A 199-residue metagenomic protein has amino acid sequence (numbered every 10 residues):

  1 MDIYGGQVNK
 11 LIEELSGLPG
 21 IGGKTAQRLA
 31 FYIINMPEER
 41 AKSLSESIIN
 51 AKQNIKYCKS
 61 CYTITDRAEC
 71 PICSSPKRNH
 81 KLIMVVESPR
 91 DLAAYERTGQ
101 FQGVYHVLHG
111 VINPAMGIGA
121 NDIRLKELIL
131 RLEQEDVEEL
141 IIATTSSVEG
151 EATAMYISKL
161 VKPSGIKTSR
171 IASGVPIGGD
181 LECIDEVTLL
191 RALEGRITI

Functional and structural regions predicted by a protein language model:
D2-V8, G17, A30-L92: Cys/His-rich Zn2+-binding cysteine-cluster or related metal-binding knuckle/ribbon modules and their
I3, M36, R40, M116-A120 (+2 more regions): Catalytic cores of large soluble enzymes that bind and process phosphate-bearing ligands
I12, Q27-A30: Alpha-helical structural signal
S16, I34, I49, Y62 (+11 more regions): Signal for well-folded cores of large energy- and translation-related assemblies
A26, S75-A143: Extended interfacial segments that mediate partner engagement and assembly in macromolecular machines
C70, Y95, A152-A154: Short glycine-/acidic-enriched loop or helix-start segments at secondary-structure transitions that form or flank
I129-I199: Long C-terminal interaction/binding lobes of large macromolecular proteins
